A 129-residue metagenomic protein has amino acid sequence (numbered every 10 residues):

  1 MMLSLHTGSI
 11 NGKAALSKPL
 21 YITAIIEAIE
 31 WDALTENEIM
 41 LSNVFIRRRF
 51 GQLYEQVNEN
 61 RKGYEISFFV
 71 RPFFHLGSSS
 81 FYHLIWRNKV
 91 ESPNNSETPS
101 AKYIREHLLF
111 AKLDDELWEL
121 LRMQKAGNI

Functional and structural regions predicted by a protein language model:
M1-I129: Intrinsically disordered, charged low-complexity linkers and terminal tails that flank or connect structured domains
